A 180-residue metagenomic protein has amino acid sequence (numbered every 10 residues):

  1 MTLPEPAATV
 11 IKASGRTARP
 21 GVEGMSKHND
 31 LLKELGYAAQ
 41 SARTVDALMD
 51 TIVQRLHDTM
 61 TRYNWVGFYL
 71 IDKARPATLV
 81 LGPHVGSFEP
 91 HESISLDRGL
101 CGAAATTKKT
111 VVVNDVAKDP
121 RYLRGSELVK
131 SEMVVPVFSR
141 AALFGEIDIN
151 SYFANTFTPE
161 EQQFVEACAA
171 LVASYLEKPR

Functional and structural regions predicted by a protein language model:
T2-S41: Signal-transmission linkers at sensory-effector interfaces
E34-S41, D50-T59, A103, L171 (+1 more regions): Amphipathic alpha-helical regulatory segments at dimerization interfaces that relay allosteric signals between sensory
S41-V80: Helix-loop-beta substructure at the N-terminus of cytosolic sensory domains that couple signal/ligand detection
W65, V134, E146: Short hydrophobic/aromatic beta-strand element in the GNAT-like acyltransferase core that lines or flanks the acyl-donor
L70-E127: Regulatory sensory and allosteric helical modules in signal-transduction proteins and certain transcription factors
S131-S139: A short, aliphatic-rich beta-strand micro-motif
F138-S151: Sensory-domain boundary capping and coupling elements
S151-R180: Juxtadomain coupling helices with adjacent low-complexity linkers
